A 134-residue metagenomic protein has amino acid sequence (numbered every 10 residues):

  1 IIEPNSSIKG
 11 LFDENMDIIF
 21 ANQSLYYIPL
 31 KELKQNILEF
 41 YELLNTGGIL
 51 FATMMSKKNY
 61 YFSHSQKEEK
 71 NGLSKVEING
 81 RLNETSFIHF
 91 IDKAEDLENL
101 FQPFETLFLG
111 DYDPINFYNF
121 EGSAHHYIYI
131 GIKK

Functional and structural regions predicted by a protein language model:
I1-L11, Q35, I49-K134: Class I (Rossmann-like) S-adenosyl-L-methionine-dependent methyltransferase catalytic domain, capturing the SAM-binding
F20: A conserved beta-strand element that flanks and buttresses the S-adenosyl-L-methionine
Q23-Y27: Short catalytic micro-motifs in class I SAM-dependent methyltransferases
P29-L33: Short N-terminal helix/helix-N-cap motif within the alpha/beta-hydrolase-1
K34-T46: A short glycine-rich, Lys/Arg-flanked "PGG" loop and its adjoining helix->strand segment in the class I
